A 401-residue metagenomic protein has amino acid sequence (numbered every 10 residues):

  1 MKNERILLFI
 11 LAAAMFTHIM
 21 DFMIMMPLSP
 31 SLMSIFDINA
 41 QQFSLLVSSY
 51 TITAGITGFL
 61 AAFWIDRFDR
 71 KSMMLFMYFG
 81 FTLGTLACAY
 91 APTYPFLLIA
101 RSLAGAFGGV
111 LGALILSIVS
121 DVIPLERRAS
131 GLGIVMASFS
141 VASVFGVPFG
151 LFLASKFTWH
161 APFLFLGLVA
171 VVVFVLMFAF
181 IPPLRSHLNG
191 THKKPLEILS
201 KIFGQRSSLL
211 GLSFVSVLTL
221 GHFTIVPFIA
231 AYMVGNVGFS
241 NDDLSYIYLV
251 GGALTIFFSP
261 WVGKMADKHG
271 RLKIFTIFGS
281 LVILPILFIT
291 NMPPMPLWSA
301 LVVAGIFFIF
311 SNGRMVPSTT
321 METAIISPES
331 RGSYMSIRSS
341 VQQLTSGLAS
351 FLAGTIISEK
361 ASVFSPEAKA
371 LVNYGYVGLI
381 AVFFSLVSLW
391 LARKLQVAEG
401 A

Functional and structural regions predicted by a protein language model:
M23, T51-F59, S143-V144, G252-P260 (+1 more regions): Residue-level signature of mid-helix packing/kink "hotspots" within the transmembrane helices of 12-pass Major
M25-M26, S208-L249: Extracytoplasmic gate region of multi-pass secondary transporters
D37, D69, Y90-F96, G238 (+1 more regions): Helix-breaking motifs and short loop linkers at transmembrane-helix boundaries and internal kinks in secondary membrane
I56-P95: Conserved MFS/SLC helix-loop-helix module at the cytosolic interface between two early adjacent transmembrane helices
A100-V141: Cytoplasmic helix-loop-helix junction between adjacent transmembrane helices in 12-TM secondary transporters
L125, I134-I181: Helix-loop-helix hairpin linking two adjacent transmembrane segments in secondary transporters
P182-L212: Juxtamembrane intracellular "pre-TM" segments in multi-pass secondary transporters
L272-S318: C-terminal transmembrane helical hairpin of 12-TM major facilitator-type secondary transporters
